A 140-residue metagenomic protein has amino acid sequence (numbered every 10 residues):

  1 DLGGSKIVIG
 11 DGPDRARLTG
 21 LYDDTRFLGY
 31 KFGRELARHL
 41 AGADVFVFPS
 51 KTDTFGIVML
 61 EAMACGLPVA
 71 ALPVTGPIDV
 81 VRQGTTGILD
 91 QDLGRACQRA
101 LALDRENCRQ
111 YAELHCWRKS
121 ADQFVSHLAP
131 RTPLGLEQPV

Functional and structural regions predicted by a protein language model:
S5, R15-R34: Nucleotide-activated donor-binding/catalytic signature segment of Leloir-type glycosyltransferases, i.e., the conserved
A16, I78-A102: Change "using UDP/GDP/dTDP sugars" to "using nucleotide sugars
K31, R38-A43, F124: Short alpha-helical donor nucleotide-sugar binding micro-motif in glycosyltransferases
K51: Aromatic "clamp/platform" in nucleotide-sugar-dependent glycosyltransferases that forms part of the donor/acceptor
G56-M59, P77: Short glycine/serine-rich donor-binding loops of glycosyltransferases
A64, P68-A71: Short hydrophobic beta-strand element within catalytic cores of glycosyltransferases and related nucleotide-activated
L101-P139: A charged, aromatic-enriched C-terminal amphipathic alpha-helix characteristic of glycosyltransferases across folds
